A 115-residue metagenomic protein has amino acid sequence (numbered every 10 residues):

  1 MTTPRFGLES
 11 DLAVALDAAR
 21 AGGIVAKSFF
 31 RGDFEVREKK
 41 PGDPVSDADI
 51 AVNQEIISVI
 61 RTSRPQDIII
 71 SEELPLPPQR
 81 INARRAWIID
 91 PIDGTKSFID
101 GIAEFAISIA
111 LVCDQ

Functional and structural regions predicted by a protein language model:
M1-I92: N-terminal subdomain of lithium-sensitive/metallo-dependent phosphomonoesterases centered on the IMPase/IPPase/PAP
I81-Q115: DPxDG-like acidic metal-binding loop motif
